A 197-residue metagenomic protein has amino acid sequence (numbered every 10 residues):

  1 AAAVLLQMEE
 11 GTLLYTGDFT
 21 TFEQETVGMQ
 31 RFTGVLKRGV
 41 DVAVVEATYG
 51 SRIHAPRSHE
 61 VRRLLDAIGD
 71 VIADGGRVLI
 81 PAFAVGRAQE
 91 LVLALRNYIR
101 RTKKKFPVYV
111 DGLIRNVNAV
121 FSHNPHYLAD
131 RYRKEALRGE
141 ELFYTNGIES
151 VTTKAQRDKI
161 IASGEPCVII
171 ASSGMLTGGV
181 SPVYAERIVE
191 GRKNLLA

Functional and structural regions predicted by a protein language model:
A1-E90, A94-K103, P107: His/Asp/Glu-rich metal-coordinating catalytic cores of metallo-dependent phosphodiesterases/hydrolases acting on
L65-A197: Hard-cation-handling environments
